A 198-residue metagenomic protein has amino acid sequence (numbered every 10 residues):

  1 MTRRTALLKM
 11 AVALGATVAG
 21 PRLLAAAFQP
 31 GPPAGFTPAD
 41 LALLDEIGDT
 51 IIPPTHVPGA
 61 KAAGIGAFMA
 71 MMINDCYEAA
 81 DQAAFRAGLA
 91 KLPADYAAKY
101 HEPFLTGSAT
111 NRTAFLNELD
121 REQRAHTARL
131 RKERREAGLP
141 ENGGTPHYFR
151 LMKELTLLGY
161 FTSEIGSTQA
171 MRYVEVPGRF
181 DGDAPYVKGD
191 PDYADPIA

Functional and structural regions predicted by a protein language model:
M1-T5, V18-P54: C-terminal segment of N-terminal export signals and the immediately downstream linker at the start of the mature
K9-M10, F115: Generic alpha-helical secondary-structure signal
M10-A11, I51, T156, E164: Generic short alpha-helical hydrophobic face used as a protein-protein interaction/packing hotspot
M10-V18: Sec-dependent signal peptide hydrophobic core
L14, I51, T55, I73-C76 (+1 more regions): Short amphipathic alpha-helical segments enriched in hydrophobics
G15-A16, H56, R124, F161: A generic secondary-structure boundary signal that marks alpha-helix termini
A42, E46, G64-A198: Mature-region segments of soluble proteins
P58, A63: Zn2+-dependent metallopeptidase catalytic domains
